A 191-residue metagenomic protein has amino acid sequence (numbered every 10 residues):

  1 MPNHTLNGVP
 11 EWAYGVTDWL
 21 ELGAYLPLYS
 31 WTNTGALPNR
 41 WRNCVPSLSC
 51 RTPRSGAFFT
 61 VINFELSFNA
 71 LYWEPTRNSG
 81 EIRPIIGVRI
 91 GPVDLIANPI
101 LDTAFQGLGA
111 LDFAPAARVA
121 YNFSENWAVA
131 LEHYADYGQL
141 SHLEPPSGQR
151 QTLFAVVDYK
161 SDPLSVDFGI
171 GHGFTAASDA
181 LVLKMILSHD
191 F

Functional and structural regions predicted by a protein language model:
M1-D190: Transmembrane beta-barrel domains of Gram-negative outer membranes and organellar outer membranes
